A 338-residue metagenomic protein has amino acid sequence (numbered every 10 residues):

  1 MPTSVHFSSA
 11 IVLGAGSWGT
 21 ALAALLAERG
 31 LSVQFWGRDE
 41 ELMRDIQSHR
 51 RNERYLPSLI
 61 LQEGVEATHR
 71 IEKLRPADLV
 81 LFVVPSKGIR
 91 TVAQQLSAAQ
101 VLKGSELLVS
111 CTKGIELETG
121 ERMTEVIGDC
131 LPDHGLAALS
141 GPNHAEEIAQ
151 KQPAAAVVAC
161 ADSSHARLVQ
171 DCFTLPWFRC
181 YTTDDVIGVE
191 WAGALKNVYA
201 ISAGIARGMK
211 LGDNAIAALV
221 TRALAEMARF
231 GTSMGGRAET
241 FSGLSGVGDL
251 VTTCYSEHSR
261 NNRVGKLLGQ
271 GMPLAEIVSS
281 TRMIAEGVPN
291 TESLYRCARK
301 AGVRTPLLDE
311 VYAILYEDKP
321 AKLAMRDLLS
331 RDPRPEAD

Functional and structural regions predicted by a protein language model:
M1-L59, T68-H69: NAD(P)+-binding Rossmann beta1-loop-alpha1 motif at the extreme N-terminus of oxidoreductases
L61, A67-P153, V169: Rossmann-like NAD(P)(H) cofactor-binding subdomain of soluble oxidoreductases
Q100, V126-H134, P153-I201, I205-T240: Internal alpha-helical scaffold of NAD(P)-dependent oxidoreductase catalytic cores
S110, G135-S140, C180-D184, S242-G243 (+1 more regions): General beta-strand structural signal in soluble alpha/beta enzymes
K196, A203-R207, T232-S242, G246 (+1 more regions): NAD(P)-dependent Rossmann-like dehydrogenase/reductase catalytic/cofactor-binding core
